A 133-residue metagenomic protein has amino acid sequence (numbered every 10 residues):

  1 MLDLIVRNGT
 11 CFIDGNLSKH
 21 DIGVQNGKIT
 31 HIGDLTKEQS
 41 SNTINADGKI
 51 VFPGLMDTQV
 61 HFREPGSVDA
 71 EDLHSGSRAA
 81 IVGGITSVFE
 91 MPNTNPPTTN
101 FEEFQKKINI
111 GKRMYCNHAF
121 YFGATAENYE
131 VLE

Functional and structural regions predicted by a protein language model:
M1-G54: Histidine-rich, glycine-flanked metal-binding segment
N26, S40, I85, Y115-N117: A generic structural signal for alpha->beta connector loops
I44-N45, E90, F120: General beta-strand structural signal in soluble alpha/beta enzymes
K49-R113: Metal-associated gating/positioning segment near the N- to mid-region
S67, F122-T125: Active-site nucleophile and cofactor-binding loops and adjacent substrate-binding regions of central metabolic enzymes
N93-T94, A124-A126: Active-site-proximal loop/turn and secondary-structure-junction residues that shape catalytic pockets, frequently
N100-F104, N128-E133: Distinct, well-ordered alpha-helical segments
N109-G123: A glycine-rich helix N-cap at a beta->alpha junction
